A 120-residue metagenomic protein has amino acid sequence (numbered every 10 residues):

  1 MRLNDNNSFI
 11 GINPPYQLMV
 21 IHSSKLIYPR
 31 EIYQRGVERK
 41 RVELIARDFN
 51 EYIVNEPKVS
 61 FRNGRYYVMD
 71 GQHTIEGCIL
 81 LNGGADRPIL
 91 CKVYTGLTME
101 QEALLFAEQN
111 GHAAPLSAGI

Functional and structural regions predicted by a protein language model:
M1-M69, H73-T98: Short alpha-helix boundary/capping and kink motifs at helix termini
L90-I120: Amphipathic, charge-rich alpha-helical segments that serve as recognition/docking helices
